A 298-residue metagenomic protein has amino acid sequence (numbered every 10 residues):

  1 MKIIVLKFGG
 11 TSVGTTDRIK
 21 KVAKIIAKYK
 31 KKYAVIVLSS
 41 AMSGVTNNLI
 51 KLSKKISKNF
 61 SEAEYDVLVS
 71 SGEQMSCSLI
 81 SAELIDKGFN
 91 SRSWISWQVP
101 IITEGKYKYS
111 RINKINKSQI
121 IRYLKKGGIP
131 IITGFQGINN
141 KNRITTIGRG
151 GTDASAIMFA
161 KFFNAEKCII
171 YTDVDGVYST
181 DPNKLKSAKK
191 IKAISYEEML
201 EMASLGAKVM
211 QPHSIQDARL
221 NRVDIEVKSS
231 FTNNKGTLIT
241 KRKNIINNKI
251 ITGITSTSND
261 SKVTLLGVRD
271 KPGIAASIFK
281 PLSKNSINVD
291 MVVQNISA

Functional and structural regions predicted by a protein language model:
M1-I215: Nucleotide/pyrophosphate-binding catalytic subdomain
S39-T46, Y178, V227-K243: Terminal amphipathic helices with adjacent charged low-complexity linkers/tails
K87, N221, N285: Conserved dinucleotide-binding and phosphotransfer motif residues
K167-Y171, I225-V227, D290-M291: Short hydrophobic alpha-helical runs that function as membrane-insertion/retention elements
Q211, R222-K228: Acidic/polar loop patches that form or flank catalytic/metal-binding clefts of enzymes that bind anionic ligands
G236-A298: A conserved regulatory-domain signal marking ACT and ACT-like small-molecule sensing domains and adjacent regulatory
